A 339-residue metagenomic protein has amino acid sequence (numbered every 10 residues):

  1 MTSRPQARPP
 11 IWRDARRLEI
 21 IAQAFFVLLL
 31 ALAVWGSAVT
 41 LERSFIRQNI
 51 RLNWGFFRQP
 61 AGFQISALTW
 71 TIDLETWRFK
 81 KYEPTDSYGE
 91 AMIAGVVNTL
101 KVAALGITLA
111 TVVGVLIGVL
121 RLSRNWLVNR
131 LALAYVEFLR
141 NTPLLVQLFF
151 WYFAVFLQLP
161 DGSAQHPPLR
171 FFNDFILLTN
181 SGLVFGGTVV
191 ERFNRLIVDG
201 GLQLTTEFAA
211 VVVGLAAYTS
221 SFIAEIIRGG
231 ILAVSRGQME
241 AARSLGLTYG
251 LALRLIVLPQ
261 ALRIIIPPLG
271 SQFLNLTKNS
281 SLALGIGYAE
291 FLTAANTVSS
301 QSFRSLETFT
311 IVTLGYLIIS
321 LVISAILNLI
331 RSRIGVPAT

Functional and structural regions predicted by a protein language model:
T2-T339: Transmembrane alpha-helices and adjacent helix-loop boundaries
